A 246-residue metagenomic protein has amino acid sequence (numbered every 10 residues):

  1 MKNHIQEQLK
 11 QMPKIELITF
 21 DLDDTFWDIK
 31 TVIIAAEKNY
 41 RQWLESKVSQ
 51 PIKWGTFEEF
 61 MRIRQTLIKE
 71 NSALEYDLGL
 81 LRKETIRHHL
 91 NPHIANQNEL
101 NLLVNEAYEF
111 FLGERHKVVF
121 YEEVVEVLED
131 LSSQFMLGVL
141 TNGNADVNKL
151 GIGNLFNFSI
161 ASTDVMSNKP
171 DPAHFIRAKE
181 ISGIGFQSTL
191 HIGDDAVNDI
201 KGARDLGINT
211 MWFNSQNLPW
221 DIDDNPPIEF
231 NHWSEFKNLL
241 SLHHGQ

Functional and structural regions predicted by a protein language model:
M1-I18, K30, L100, V125-E129 (+1 more regions): Asp-based, Mg2+/Mn2+-dependent phosphohydrolase catalytic module
H4-I5, L9-E122: N-terminal helical cap/lid subdomain that shapes the substrate entry/recognition surface in HAD-like hydrolases
